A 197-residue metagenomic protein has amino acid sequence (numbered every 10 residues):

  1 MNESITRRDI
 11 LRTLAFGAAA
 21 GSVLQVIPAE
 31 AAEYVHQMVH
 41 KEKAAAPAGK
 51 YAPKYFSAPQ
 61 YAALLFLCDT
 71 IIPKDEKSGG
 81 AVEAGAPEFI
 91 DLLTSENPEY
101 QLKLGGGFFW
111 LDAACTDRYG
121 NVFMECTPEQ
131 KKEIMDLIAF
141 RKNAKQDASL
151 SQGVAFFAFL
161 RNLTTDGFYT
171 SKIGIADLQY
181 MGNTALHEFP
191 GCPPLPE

Functional and structural regions predicted by a protein language model:
M1-A18: N-terminal secretory signal peptides and thylakoid transit peptides that target proteins across membranes
N2-E3, A48, P59-F66, K77-S78 (+1 more regions): Mature-region segments of soluble proteins
E3-S4, Q25-F66: C-terminal segment of N-terminal export signals and the immediately downstream linker at the start of the mature
G17-A18, K74, G167: Generic hydrophobic alpha-helical segments
A19, V23-Q25: Hydrophobic, helix-length membrane anchors
I71: Extracytoplasmic/periplasmic/luminal assembly and interaction segments in envelope/secretory/respiratory proteins
